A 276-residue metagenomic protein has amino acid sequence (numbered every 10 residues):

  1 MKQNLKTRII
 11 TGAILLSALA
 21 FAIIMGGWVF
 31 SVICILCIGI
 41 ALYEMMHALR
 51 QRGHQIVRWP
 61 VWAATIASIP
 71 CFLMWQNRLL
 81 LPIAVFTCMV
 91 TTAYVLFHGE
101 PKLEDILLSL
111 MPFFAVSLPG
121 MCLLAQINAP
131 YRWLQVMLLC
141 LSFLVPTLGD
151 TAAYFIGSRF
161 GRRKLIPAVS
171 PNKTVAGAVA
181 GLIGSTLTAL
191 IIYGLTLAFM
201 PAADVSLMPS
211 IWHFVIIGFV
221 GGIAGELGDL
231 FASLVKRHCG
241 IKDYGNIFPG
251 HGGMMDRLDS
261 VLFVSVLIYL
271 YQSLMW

Functional and structural regions predicted by a protein language model:
M1-F219: Membrane-embedded alpha-helical bundles of polytopic integral membrane proteins
R237-S260: Interfacial loop-to-transmembrane junctions
V264-S265: C-terminal-most transmembrane helix of multi-pass membrane proteins
Y269-W276: Juxtamembrane boundary at the C-terminal end of a transmembrane helix
